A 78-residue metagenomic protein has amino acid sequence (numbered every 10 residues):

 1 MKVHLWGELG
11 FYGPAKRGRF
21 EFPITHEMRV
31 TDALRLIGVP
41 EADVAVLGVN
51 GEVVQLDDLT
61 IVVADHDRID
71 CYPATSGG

Functional and structural regions predicted by a protein language model:
M1-G77: Ubiquitin-like/PB1-type beta-grasp interaction modules and other compact soluble beta-rich domains
